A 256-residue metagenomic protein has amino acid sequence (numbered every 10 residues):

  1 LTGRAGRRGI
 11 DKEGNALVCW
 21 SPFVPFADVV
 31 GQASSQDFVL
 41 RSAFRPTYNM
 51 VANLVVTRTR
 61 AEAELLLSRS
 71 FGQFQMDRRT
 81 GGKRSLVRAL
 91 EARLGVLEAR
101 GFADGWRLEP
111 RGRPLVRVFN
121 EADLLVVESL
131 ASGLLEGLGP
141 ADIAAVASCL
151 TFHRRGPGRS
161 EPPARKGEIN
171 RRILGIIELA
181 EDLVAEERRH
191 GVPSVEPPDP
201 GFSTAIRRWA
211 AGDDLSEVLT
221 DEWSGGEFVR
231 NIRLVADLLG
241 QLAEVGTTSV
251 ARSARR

Functional and structural regions predicted by a protein language model:
L1-Q32: Conserved segment of the helicase C-terminal RecA-like domain
R4-R8, C19, L54, R100 (+1 more regions): Conserved, well-folded catalytic cores of nucleic-acid-processing and energy-transducing macromolecular machines
G6, P22-V24, Q36, R45 (+1 more regions): Short, glycine-/Ser/Thr-/acidic-enriched flexible segments
N15-P25, V96, L108-L115, P163-R171: A glycine-rich phosphate-binding loop feature that marks nucleotide/adenosyl-phosphate handling sites
G31-Q36, A122-D123: Short secondary-structure boundary/capping segments
A43-S148: C-terminal accessory/connector segments of nucleic-acid motor ATPases
L124-E178: Leucine-rich, amphipathic alpha-helical/linker segments
G158-R256: C-terminal amphipathic alpha-helical interaction region
